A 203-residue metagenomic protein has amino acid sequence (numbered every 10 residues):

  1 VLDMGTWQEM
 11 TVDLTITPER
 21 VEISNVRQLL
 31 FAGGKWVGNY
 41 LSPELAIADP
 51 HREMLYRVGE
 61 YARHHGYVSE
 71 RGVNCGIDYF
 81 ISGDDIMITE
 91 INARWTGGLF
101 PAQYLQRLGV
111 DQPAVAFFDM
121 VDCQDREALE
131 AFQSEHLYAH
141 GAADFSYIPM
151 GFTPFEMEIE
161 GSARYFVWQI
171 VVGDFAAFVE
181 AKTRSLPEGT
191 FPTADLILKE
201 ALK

Functional and structural regions predicted by a protein language model:
V1-F31, F80-M87, T96: Phosphate-binding site of ATP-dependent enzymes
V1-G5, W36-D85, V121-I148: A long amphipathic alpha-helix within ATP-dependent nucleotide-binding catalytic cores
Q8-M10, V73-C75, A163-V167: Residues at beta-strand starts and edge strands
M10, W36-V37, P101: Short acidic, glycine/serine/threonine-rich loops at helix termini
P18-Q28, K35-N39, D85-I91, R164-Q169 (+1 more regions): Short, well-ordered strand-loop elements centered on a beta-strand within folded domains, enriched for acidic residues
A32, I91-A102: Glycine-rich phosphate/pyrophosphate-binding beta-alpha loops
L99-Q112: A short alpha/beta connector and helix-capping loop motif
V110-K203: Peripheral (often C-terminal) accessory segments that flank ATP-dependent C-N-forming ligase machineries
